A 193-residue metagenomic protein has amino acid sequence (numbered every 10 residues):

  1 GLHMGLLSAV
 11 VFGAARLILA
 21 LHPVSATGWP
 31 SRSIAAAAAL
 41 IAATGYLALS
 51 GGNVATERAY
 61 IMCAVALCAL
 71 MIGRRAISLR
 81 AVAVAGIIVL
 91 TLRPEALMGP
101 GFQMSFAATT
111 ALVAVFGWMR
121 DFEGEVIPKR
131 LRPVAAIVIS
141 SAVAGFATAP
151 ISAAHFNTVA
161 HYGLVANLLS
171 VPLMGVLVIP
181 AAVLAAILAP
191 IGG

Functional and structural regions predicted by a protein language model:
G1-L164, A181: Hydrophobic alpha-helical transmembrane segments in multi-pass membrane proteins
T158-A166, L184-G193: Membrane-interfacial interhelical loops
